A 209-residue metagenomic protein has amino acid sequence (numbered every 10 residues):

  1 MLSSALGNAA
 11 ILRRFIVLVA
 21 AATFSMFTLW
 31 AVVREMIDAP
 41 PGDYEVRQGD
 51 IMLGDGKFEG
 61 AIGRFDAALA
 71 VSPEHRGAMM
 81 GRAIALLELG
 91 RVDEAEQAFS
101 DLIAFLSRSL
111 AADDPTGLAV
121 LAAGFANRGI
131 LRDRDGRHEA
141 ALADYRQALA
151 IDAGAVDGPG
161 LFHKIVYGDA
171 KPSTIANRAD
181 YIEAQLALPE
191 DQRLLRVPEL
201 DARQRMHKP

Functional and structural regions predicted by a protein language model:
L2-L12, I16, D157-P209: Terminal, low-structured helical/coil segments at or just beyond the last alpha-helical repeat
V33-M36, I103-A119, G154-I165: Flexible helix-coil transition and linker loops at the boundaries of alpha-helical arrays
D38-V71: Alpha-helical segment of the N-proximal tetratricopeptide repeat
R47, G81, V120, N127 (+2 more regions): Canonical tetratricopeptide repeat
A78, A112, G124, D157-G158 (+1 more regions): TPR alpha-solenoid repeat register
